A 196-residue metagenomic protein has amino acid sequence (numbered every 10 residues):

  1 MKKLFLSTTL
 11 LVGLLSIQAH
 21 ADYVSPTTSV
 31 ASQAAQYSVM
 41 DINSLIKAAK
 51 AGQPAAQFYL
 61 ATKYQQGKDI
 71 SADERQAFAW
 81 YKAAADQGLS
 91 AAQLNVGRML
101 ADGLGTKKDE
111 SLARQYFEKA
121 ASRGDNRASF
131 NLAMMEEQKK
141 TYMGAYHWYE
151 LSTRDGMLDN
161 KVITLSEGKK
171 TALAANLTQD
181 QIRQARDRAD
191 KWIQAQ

Functional and structural regions predicted by a protein language model:
K2-A19: Gram-negative bacterial Sec-dependent N-terminal signal peptides
A19-F58: N-terminal leader/linker segments that initiate helical-solenoid repeat arrays
S25, K161-Q196: Terminal, low-structured helical/coil segments at or just beyond the last alpha-helical repeat
Y37, K50-P54, Q66-K68, D73 (+8 more regions): Short helix-capping/linker turns of helical repeat alpha-solenoids
V39-I42, I46, P54, F58 (+4 more regions): Alpha-helical tetratricopeptide repeat
Y59-Q66, I70, N95-D102, S129-Q138 (+1 more regions): Hydrophobic face of amphipathic alpha-helices that form TPR/SEL1-like repeat modules and related alpha-solenoid
